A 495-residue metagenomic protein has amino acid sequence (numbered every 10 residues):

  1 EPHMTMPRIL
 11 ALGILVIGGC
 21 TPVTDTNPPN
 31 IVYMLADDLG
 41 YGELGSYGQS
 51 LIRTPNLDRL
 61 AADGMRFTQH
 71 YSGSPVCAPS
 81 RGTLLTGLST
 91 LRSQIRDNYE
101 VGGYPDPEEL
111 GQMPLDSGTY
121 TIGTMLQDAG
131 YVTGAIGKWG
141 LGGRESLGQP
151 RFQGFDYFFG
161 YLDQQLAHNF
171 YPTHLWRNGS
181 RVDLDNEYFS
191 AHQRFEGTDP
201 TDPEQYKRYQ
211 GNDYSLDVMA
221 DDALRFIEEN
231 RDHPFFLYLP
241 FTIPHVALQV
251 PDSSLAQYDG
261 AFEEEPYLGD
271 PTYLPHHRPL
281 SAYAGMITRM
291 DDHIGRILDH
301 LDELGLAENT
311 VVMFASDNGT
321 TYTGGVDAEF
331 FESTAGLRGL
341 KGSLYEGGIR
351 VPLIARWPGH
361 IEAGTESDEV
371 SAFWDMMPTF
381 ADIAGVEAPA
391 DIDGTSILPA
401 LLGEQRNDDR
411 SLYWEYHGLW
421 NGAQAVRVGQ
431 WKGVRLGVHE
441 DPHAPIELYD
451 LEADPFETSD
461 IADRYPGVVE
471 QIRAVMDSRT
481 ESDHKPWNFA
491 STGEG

Functional and structural regions predicted by a protein language model:
E1-H3: Short, Lys/Arg-enriched N-terminal segments with co-localized hydrophobic residues within the first ~10-30 amino acids
T5-L12: Sec-dependent signal peptide recognition, specifically the positively charged N-region followed immediately by
C20-E447, L451-S491: Formylglycine-dependent sulfatase
G495: Conserved N-terminal phosphate-binding loop of PLP-dependent enzymes in the Aspartate aminotransferase
